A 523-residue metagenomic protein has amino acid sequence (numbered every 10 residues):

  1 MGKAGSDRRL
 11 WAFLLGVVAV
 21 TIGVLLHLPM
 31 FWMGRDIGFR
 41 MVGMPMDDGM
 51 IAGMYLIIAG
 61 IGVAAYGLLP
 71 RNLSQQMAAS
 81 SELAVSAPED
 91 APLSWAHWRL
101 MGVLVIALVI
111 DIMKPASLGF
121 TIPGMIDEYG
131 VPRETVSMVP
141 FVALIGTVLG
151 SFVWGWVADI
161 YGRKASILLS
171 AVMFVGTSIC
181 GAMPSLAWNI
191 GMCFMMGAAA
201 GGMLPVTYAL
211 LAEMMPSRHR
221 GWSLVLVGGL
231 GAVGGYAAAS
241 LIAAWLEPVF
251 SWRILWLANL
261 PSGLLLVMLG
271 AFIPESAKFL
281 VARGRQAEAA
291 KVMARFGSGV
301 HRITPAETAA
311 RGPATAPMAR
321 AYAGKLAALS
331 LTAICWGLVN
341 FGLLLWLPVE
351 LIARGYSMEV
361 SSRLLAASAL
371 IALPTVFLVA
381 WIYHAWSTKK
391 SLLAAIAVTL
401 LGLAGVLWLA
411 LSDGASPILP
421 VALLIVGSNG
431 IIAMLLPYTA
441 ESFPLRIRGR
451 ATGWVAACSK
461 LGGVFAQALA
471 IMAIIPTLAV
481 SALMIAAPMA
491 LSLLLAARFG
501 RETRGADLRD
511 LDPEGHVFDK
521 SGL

Functional and structural regions predicted by a protein language model:
M1-L523: Transmembrane-helix signature of 12-pass secondary carriers
